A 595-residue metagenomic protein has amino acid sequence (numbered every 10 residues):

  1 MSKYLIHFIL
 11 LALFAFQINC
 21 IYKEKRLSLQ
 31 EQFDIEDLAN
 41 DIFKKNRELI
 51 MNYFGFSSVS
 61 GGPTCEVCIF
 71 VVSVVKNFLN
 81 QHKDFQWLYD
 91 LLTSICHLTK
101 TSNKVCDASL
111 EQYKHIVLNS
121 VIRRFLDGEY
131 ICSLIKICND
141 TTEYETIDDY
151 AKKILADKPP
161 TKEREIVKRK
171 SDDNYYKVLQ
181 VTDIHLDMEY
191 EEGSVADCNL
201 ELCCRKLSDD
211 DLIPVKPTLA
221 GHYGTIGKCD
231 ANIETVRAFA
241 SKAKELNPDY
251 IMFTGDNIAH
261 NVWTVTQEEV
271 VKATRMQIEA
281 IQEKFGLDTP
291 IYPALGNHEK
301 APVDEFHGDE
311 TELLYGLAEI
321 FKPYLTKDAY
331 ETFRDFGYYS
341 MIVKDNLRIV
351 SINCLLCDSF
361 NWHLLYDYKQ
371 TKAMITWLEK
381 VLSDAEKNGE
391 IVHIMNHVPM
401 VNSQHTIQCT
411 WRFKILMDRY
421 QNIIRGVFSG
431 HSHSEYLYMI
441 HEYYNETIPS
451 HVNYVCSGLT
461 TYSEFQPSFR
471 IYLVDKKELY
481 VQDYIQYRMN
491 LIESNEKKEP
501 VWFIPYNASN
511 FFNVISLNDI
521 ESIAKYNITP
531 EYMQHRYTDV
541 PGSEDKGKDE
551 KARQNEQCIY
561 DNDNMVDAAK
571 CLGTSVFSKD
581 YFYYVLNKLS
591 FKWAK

Functional and structural regions predicted by a protein language model:
K3-C20: Cleavable N-terminal signal peptides of Sec/SRP-targeted secreted and luminal proteins
I21-K76, N80-K83, W87-H97, T101-E111 (+5 more regions): Metal-dependent phosphoesterase/phosphodiesterase active-site architecture
Q180-T182, D249-D256, G286-N297, H393-H397 (+2 more regions): Active-site neighborhood of phospho(di)ester-bond hydrolases with catalytic His/Asp-centered motifs
M188, A259-V262, P293-D304, D358-F360 (+3 more regions): Active-site environment of divalent metal-dependent phosphoester hydrolases
H222, K228-H307, L313: Core catalytic region of metal-dependent phosphoesterases/phosphodiesterases, especially metallo-beta-lactamase-like
V270-K284, E312-E331, M417-D418: Acidic, His- and aromatic-enriched active-site or binding-groove loops in soluble protein domains that engage sugars
E283-K284, C409-N422, I440-S450, V474-K476: Short, surface-exposed basic-aromatic patches at helix termini and helix-loop junctions that form
D358-T376, K380-S429: Active-site-proximal segments of metal-dependent phosphoesterases and phosphodiesterases across multiple
